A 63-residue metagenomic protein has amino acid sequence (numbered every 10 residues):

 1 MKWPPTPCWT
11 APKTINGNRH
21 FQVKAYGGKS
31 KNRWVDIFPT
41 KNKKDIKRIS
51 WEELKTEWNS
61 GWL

Functional and structural regions predicted by a protein language model:
M1-K13: Short coil-to-beta transition motif at edge beta-strands of beta-rich domains
P12-Q22: Short coil-to-beta-strand transition motifs
T14, G28, N42: Residues that form or immediately flank small-molecule/cofactor binding pockets and catalytic motifs
N18-H20, N32, K43-K47: Short, mixed charged/polar active-site loops that provide acid/base catalysis or chelate metal/phosphate cofactors
A25-R33: Short, conserved beta-turn/loop elements at beta-strand boundaries and strand-helix junctions
V35-P39: SH3/SH3-like beta-barrel fold
K41-L63: Intrinsically disordered, low-complexity, charged/polar segments
